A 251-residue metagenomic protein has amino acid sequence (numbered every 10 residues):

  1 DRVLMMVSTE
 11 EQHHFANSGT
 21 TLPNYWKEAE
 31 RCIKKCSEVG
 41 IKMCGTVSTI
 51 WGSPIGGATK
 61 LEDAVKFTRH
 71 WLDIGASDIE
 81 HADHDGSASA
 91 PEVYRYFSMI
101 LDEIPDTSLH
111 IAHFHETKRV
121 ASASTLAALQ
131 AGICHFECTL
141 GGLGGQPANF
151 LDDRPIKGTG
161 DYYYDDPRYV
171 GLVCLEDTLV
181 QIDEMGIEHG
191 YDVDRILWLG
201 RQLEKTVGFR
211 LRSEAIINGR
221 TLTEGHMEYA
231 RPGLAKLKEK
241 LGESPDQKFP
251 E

Functional and structural regions predicted by a protein language model:
D1-E251: Catalytic cores and adjacent flexible loops of soluble metabolic enzymes that perform enolate/carbanion chemistry on
